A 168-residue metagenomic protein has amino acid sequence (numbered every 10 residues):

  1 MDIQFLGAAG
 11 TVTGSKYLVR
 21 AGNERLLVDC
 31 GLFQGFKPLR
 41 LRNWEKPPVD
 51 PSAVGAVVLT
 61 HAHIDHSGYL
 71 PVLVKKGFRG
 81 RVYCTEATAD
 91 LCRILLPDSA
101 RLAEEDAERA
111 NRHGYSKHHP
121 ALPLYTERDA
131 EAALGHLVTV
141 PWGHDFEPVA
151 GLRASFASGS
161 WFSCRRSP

Functional and structural regions predicted by a protein language model:
M1-S52, A132-P168: Core dinuclear metal-dependent hydrolase active-site scaffold
A21-G80, C84-T88, L95-E131: Pre-active-site segment of Zn-dependent metallo-hydrolases
